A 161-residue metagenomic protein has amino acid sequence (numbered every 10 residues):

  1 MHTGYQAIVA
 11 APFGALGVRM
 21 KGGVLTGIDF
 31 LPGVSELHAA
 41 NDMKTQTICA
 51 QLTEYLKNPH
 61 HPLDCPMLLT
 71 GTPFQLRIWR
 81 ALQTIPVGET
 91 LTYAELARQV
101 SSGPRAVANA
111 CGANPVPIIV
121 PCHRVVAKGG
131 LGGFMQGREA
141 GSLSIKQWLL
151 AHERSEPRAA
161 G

Functional and structural regions predicted by a protein language model:
M1-S102, H152-G161: Basic nucleic-acid-binding alpha-helical/helix-turn surface characteristic of O6-alkylguanine DNA
L82, C122-H123, L149: Structural signal for hydrophobic
G112: Residue-level detection of the helix-turn-helix DNA-binding "recognition helix"
P115-V116: C-terminal flanking helix
I119-A127: Short Lys/Arg-enriched helix C-cap and helix-to-coil transition segments that create basic nucleic-acid-contact patches
G129-G161: …primarily DNA-binding HTH/wHTH and HhH modules…
